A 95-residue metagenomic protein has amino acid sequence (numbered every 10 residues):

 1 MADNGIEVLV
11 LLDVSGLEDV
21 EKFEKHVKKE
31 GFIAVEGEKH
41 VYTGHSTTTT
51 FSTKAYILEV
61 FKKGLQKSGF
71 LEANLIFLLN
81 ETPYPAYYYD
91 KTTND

Functional and structural regions predicted by a protein language model:
N4-V8: Short structural boundary motif marking the start of a folded domain
L11-D19: Short, surface-exposed ligand-recognition loops at beta-strand->loop->(often short) alpha-helix junctions that present
E18, K28, F61-K63: Residue-level detector of functional hotspots within protein domains
E18-E24, D90-T93: Short N-terminal helix-initiation segments at or just after the protein's N-terminus
V20-K39: Short, flexible N-terminal segments of the mature chain
I33-N74, L78-P83: Short, intrinsically disordered low-complexity segments
L78-D95: Charged phosphate-binding loop/patch that engages nucleotide di/tri-phosphates or the phosphate backbone of nucleic
